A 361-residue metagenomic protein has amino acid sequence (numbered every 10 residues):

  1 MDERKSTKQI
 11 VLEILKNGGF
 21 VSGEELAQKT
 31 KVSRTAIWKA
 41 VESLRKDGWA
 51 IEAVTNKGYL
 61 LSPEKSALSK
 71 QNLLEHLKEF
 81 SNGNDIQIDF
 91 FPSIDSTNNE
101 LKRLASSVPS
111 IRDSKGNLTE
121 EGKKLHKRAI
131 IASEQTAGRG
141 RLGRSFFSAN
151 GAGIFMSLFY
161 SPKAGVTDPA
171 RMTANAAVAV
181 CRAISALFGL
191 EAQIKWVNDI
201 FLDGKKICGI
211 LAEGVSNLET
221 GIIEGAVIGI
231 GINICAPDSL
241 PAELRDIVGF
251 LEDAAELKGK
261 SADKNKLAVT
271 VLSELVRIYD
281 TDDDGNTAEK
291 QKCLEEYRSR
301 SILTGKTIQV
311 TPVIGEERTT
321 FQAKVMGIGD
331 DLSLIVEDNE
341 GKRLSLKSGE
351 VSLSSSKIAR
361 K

Functional and structural regions predicted by a protein language model:
D2-A186, K206-C208: N-terminal lobe of the biotin/lipoate ligase/transferase fold
D2-S33, E42, K46-D47, P109 (+2 more regions): Long, positively charged amphipathic alpha-helical accessory segments at protein N-termini or as interdomain linkers
R128, E191-K195: A short coil-to-beta-strand element that immediately follows conserved catalytic motifs
